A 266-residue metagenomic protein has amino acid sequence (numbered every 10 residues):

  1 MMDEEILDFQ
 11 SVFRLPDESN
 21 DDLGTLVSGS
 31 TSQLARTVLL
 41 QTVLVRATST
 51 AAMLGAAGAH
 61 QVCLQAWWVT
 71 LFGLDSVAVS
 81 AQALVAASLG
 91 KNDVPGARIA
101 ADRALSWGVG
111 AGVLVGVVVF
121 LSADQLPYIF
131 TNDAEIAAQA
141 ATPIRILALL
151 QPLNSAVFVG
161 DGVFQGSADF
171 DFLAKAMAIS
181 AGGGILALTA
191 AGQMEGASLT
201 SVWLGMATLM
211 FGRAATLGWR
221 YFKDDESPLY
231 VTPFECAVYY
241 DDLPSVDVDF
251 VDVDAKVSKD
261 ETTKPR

Functional and structural regions predicted by a protein language model:
M1, L74-A78, L147-G166, F172-G184 (+1 more regions): Short runs within selected transmembrane alpha-helices of multi-pass transporters and secretion channels
M1-L34, V85-L150, A190-R266: Short alpha-helical transmembrane segments in multi-pass integral membrane proteins
R14, L34, V38-V69, A87-S88 (+2 more regions): Helix-terminus/linker motif at the lipid-water interface of multi-pass membrane proteins
G24, C63-T70, A134-G160, G182 (+1 more regions): Alpha-helical transmembrane segments of multi-pass membrane proteins
T31, A35-L39, V43, A51 (+6 more regions): Residue-level hotspots within pore-lining transmembrane alpha-helices of multi-pass secondary transporters
Q41, V45, V79-S80, A140 (+1 more regions): Residues that mark transmembrane-helix kinks and helix-interface sites in multi-pass secondary transporters
V45-S49, V69, V117, Q125 (+3 more regions): Alpha-helical transmembrane segments of multipass membrane proteins
A57-A123, S155-A168, F172-L173: Small-residue-rich hydrophobic transmembrane alpha-helices
